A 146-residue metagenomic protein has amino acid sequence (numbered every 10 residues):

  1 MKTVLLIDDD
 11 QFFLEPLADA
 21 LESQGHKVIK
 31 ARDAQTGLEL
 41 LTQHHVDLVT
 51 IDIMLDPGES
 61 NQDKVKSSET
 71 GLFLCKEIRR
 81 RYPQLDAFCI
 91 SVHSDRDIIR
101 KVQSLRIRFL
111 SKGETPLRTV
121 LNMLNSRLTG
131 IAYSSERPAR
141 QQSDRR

Functional and structural regions predicted by a protein language model:
D8-D9, R32: Conserved acidic carboxylate
Q11-I29: Two-component/phosphorelay signaling modules centered on CheY-like receiver
K30-L48, D52-E59: Acidic, metal-coordinating helix/loop segments flanking the phosphotransfer/catalytic sites of two-component signaling
G58-P83: Short amphipathic alpha-helix used as the core "switch/output" element in two-component signaling
K66, H93-D97: Conserved phosphotransfer active-site motifs of two-component signaling proteins, especially the receiver
D97, G113-L128, A132: C-terminal output helix
K101-R108: As written
